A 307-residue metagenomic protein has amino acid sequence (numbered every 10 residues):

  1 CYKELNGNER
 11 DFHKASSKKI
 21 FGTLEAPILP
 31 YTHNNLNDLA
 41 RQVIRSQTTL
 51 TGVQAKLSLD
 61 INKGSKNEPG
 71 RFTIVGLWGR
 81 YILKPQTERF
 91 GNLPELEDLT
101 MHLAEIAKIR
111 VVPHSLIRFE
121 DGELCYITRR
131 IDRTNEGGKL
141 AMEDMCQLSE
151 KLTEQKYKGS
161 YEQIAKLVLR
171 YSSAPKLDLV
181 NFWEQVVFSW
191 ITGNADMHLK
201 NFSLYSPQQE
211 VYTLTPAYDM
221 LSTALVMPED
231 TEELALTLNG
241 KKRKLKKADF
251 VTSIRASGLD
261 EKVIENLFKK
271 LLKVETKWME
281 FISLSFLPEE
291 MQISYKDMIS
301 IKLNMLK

Functional and structural regions predicted by a protein language model:
C1-N37, R170, Y212, A256 (+1 more regions): Regulatory N- and C-terminal appendages and interdomain linkers associated with kinase/kinase-like NTP transferase
N35-K156, L214: Conserved ATP-binding subdomain of kinase catalytic cores across diverse folds
L59, A104, M145, D196 (+3 more regions): A residue-level signal for conserved active-site and pocket-lining positions in enzyme catalytic cores
E88-I106, Q155, S160-V226: Conserved kinase catalytic-core segment
I109, M197, L259-D260: Helix N-cap/coil-helix junction residues
E120-D121, C125-I191, L236-T237, T252 (+1 more regions): ATP-dependent phospho-/nucleotidyl transfer catalytic cores
D144, L148-L167, P207-K262: Catalytic-core segments of enzymes that bind and process phosphorylated/nucleotide-bearing substrates
N239-S300: Mobile late-domain/C-terminal helix-loop "cap" segments that border catalytic sites or the cytosolic face
